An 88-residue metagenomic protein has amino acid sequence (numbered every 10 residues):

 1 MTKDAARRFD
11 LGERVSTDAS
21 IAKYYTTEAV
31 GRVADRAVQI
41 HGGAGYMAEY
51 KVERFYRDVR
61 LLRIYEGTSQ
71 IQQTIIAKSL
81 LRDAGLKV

Functional and structural regions predicted by a protein language model:
M1-V88: Alpha-helical interface subdomain recognition
